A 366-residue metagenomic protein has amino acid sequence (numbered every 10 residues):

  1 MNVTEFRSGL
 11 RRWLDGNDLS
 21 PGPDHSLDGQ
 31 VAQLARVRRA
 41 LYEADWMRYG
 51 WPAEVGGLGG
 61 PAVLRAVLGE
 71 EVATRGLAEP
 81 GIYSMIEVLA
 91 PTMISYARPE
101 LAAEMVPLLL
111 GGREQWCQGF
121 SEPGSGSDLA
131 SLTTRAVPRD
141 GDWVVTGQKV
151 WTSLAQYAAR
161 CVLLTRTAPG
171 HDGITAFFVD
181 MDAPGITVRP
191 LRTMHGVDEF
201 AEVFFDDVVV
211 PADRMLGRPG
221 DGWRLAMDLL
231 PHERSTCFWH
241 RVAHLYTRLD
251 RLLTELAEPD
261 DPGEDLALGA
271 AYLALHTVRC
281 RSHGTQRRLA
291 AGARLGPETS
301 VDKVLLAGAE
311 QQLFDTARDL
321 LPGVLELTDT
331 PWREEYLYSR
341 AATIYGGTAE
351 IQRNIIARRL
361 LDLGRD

Functional and structural regions predicted by a protein language model:
M1-I82, E104, L108, G269 (+2 more regions): Amphipathic, small/basic residue-rich leader segments at the start of a protein or domain
G22-D28, H276-T330: C-terminal helix-coil-helix/basic helical segment that borders enzyme active sites and/or dimer interfaces and provides
E43-P107, G111-G112, L154-R160, L275 (+2 more regions): Internal helix-loop-helix
V63, V67-L68, M227, L321-D366: Glycine-rich phosphate/cofactor-binding loops in nucleotide/flavin-utilizing enzymes
G112-F120: A short, Trp-centered hydrophobic/proline-enriched beta-strand micro-motif
T134-V137: A structural signal for short hydrophobic beta-strand segments in well-ordered beta-sheet cores
D142, T146-V188: A short core secondary-structure module
I186-T277, A342: Glycine-rich beta->alpha junctions and the first turn(s) of the following alpha-helix
